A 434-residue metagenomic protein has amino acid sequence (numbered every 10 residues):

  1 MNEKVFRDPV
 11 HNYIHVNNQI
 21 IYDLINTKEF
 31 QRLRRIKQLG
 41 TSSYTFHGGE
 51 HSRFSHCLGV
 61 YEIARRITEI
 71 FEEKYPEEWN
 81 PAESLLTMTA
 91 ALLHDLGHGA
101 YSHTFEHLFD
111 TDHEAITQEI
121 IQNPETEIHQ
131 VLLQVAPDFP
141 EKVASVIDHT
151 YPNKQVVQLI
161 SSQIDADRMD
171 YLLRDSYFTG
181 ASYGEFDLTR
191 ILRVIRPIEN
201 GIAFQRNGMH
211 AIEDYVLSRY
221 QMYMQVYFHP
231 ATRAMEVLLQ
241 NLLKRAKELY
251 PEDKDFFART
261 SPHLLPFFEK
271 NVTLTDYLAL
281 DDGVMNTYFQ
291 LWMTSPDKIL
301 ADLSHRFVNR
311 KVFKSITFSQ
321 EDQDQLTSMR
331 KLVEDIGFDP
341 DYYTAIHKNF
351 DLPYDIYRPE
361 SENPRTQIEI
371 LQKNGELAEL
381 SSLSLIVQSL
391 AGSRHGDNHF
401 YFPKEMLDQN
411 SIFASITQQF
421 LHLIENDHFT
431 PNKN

Functional and structural regions predicted by a protein language model:
M1-L86, A100-T104, L108-N434: Histidine-centered, transition-metal-coordinating active-site segments
L86, A91-L92: Elongated alpha-helical scaffolds
L93, G97-H98: Short active-site segment of divalent metal-dependent hydrolases/proteases that encodes the spacing between
